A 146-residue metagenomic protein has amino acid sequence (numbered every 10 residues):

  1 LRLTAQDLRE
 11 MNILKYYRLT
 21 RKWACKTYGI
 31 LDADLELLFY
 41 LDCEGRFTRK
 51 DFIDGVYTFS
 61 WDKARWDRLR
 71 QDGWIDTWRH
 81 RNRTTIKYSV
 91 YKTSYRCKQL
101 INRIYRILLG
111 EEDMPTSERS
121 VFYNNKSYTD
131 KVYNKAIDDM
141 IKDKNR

Functional and structural regions predicted by a protein language model:
L1, K131-R146: N-terminal intrinsically disordered, low-complexity, charged/polar
T4-E36: Short alpha-helical segments that sit at the start of domains
T27-L31, H80-I107: Short, cationic-aromatic polyanion-contact patches
Y28, Y40-G45: Short helix-capping/hinge SLiMs at alpha-helix to coil transitions
E44-V56: Short acidic, hydrophobic short linear motifs in intrinsically disordered regions
V56-D72: Short amphipathic alpha-helical interaction segments
R70-R83: A short, conserved structural fragment
Y95-Y133: Short, amphipathic alpha-helical interaction segments positioned at domain boundaries
